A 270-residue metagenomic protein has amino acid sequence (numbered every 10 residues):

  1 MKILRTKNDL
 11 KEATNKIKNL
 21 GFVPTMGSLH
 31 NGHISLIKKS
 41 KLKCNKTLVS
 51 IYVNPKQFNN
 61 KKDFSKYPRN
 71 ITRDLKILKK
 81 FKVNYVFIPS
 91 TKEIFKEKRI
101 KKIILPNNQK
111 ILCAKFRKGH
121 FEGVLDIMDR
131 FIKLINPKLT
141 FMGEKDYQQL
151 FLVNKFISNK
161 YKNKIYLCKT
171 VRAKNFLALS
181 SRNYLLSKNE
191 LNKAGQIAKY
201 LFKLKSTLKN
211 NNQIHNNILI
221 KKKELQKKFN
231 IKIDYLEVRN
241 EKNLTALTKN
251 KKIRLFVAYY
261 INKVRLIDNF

Functional and structural regions predicted by a protein language model:
M1-I231, R239, N243, K263 (+1 more regions): Nucleotidyltransferase catalytic core that binds NTPs
F229-D234, I253: A short pocket-lining beta-strand/turn micro-motif at the edge of beta-sheets
L236, N240, F256-A258: Long, charged alpha-helical interface segments
A246, R254-F270: Short, basic/aromatic-enriched C-terminal tail that caps enzymatic domains
N250: Structured beta-strand/loop patches that form or line metal/cofactor-binding pockets in enzymes
